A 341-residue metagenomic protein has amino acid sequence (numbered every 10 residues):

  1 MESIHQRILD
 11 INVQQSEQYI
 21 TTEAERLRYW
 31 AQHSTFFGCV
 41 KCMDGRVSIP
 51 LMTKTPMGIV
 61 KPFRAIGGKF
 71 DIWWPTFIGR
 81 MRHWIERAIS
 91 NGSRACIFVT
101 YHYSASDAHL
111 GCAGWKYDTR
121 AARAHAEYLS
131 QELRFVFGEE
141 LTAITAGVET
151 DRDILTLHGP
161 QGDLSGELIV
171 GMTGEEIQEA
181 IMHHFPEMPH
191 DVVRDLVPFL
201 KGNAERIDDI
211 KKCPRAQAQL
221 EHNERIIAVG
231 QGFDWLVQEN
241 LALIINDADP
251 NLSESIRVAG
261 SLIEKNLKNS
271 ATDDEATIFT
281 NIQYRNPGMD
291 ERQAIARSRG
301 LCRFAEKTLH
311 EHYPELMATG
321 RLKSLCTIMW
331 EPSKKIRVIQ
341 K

Functional and structural regions predicted by a protein language model:
M1-T35, I66-G79, R87-A95, S104-T277 (+1 more regions): Divalent-metal-activated hydrolytic enzyme cores
G38: Active-site-adjacent alpha/beta core region of enzyme catalytic domains
K41-G67: Catalytic core of membrane glycerolipid acyltransferases/transacylases, capturing the structured, soluble-facing
K41-M43, N281-R285: Structural motif
K54-P56, F77-R80: General N-terminal targeting signals
W84: Glycine-rich, N-terminal phosphate-binding loop and its surrounding beta-alpha-beta segment
F98-T100: N-terminal, polar/Ser/Thr-rich
